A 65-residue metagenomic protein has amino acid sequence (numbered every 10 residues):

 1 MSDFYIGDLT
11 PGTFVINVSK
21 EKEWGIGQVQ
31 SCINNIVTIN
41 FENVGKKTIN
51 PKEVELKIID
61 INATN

Functional and structural regions predicted by a protein language model:
M1, G45-N65: Intrinsically disordered, low-complexity, charged/polar segments
M1-V15, E23, A63: Mixed-charge, Lys/Arg-rich low-complexity intrinsically disordered regions
L9-P11, C32-N35: A short, compositionally biased
W24-C32: Short beta-strand-centered aromatic/proline hotspots
V37-E42: SH3/SH3-like beta-barrel fold
